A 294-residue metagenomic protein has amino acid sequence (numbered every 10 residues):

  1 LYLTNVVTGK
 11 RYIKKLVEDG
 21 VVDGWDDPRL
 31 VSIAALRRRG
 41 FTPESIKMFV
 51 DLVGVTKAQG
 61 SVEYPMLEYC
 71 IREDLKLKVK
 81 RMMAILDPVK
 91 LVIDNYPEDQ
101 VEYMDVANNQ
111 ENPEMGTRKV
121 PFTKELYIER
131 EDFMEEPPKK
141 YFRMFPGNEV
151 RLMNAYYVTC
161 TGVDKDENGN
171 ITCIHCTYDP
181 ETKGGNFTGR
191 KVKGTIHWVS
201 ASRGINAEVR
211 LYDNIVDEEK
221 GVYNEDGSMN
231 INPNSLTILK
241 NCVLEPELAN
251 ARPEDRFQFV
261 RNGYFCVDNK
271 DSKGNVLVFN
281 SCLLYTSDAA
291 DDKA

Functional and structural regions predicted by a protein language model:
L1-V55, V267: Alpha-helical recognition segments enriched in aromatics with Gly/Pro capping that present substrate-recognition
L52, T56-M144: Active-site-proximal acidic segments at structured loop/helix or strand boundaries that coordinate catalytic metals
R151-T159, F259-G263: Short coil-to-beta-strand transition motifs
Y156-G227, I231: C-terminal, non-catalytic macromolecule-binding modules
V163-T172, P180, R261, D268-N275 (+1 more regions): Beta-rich accessory regions
I238-R256: A conserved acidic, glycine/proline-rich C-terminal tail/linker
Y285-A290: Conserved small/polar residues in nucleotide/adenosyl-binding loops
